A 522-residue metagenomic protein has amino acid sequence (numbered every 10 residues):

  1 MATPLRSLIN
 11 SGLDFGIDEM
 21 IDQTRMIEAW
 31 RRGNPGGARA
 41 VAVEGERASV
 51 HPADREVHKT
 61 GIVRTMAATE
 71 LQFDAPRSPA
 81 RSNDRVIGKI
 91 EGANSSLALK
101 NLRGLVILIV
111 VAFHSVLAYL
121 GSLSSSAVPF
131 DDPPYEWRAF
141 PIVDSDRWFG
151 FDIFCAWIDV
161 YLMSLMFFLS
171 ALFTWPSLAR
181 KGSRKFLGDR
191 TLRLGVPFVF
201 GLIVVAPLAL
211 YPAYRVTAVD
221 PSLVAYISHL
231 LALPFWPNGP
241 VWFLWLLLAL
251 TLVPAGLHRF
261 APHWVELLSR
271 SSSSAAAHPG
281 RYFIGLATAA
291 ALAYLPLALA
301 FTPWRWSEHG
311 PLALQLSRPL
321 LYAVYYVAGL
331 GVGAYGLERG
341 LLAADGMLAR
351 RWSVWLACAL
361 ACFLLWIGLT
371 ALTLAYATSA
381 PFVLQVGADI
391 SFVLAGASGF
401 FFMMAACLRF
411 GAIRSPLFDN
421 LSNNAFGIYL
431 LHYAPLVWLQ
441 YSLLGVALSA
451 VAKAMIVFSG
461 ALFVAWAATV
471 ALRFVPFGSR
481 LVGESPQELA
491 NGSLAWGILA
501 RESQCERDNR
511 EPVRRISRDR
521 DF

Functional and structural regions predicted by a protein language model:
T3, S7, G45-A48, D74 (+2 more regions): Compositionally biased, low-complexity segments
P4-S7, S11, R31: Low-acidity, Ser/Thr- and Arg-rich intrinsically disordered low-complexity segments
G12, G16, G33-G37, G45 (+3 more regions): Residue-identity detector for glycine
R64-E506, R514-F522: Alpha-helical transmembrane segments and their immediate juxtamembrane cytosolic regions
